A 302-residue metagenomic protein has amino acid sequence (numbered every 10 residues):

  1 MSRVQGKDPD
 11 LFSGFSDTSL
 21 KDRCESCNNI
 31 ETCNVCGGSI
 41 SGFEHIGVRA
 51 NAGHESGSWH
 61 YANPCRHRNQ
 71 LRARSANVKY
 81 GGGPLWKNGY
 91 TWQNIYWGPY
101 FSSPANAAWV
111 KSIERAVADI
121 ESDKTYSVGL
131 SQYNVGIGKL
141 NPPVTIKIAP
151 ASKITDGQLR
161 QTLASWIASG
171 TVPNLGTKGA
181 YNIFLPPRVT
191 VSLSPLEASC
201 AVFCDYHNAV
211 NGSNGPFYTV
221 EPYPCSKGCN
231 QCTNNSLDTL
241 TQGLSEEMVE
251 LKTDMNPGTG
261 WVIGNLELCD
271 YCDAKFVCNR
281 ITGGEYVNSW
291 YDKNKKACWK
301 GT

Functional and structural regions predicted by a protein language model:
C24, C33, A62: Short cysteine-rich clusters marking metal-coordination/redox-active sites
N28, G37: Cys/His-coordinated zinc-binding microdomains
E31, I40: Cys/His-rich microdomains that often coordinate metals
N63-W166: N-terminal carbohydrate-binding/catalytic regions of secreted carbohydrate-active enzymes
G98-S103, V135-G138, P187-S192, P224-G228 (+2 more regions): Solvent-exposed loop/turn segments at secondary-structure junctions within structured extracellular/periplasmic domains
G138-V210: Active-site-proximal segments of metallohydrolase catalytic domains
A198-D238, D254-T302: Metalloprotease/metallohydrolase-associated module, dominated by Zn2+-dependent proteases
L237-V249: Short alpha-helix carrying the canonical HExxH Zn2+-binding catalytic motif
